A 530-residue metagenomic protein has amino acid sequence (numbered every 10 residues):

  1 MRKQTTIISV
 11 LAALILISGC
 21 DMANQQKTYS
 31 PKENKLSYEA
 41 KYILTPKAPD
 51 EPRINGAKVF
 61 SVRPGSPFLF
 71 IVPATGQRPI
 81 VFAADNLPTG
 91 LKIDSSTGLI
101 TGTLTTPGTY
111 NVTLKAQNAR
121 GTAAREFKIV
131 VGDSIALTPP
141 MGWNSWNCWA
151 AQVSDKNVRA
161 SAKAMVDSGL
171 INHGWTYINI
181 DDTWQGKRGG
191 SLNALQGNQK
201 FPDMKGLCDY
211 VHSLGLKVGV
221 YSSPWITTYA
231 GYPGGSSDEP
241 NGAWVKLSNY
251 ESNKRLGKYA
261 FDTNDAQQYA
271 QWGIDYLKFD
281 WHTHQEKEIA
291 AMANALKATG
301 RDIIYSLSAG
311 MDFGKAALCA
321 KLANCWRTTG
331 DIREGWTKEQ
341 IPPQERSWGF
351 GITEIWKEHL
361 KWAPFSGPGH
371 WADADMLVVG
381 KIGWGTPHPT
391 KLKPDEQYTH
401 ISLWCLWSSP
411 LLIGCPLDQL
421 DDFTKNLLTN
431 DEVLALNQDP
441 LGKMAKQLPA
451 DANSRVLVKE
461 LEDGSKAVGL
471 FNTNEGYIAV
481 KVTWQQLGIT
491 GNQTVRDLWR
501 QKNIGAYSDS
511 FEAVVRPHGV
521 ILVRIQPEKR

Functional and structural regions predicted by a protein language model:
S30-S37, P52-Q77: Solvent-exposed, low-complexity, repeat-rich "mucin-like" stalks and linkers
A40-Y42, G121-G132: C-terminal edge beta-strand
V72, G108-R120: A short beta-strand micro-motif common to beta-rich folds, especially ectodomain repeats
G90-P107: Strand-loop-strand motifs at the edges of beta-sheets in extracellular beta-sandwich domains
N147, S161, M165-E286: Aromatic-lined carbohydrate-binding/catalytic grooves of carbohydrate-active enzymes
N253, F261, K287, I304-P416: Glycan-recognition surfaces
Y398, W404-W407, L412-G414, A450-I489 (+1 more regions): Carbohydrate-binding surface patches
A506-R530: C-terminal beta-strand-rich structural cap/linker in extracellular carbohydrate-active enzymes
